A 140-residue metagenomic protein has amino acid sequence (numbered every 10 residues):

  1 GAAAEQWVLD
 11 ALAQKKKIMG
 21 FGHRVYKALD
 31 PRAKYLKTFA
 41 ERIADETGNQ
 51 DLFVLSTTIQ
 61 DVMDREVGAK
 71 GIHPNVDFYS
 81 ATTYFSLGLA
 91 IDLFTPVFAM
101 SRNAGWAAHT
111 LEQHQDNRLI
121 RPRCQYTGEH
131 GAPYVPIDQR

Functional and structural regions predicted by a protein language model:
G1-R140: Non-transmembrane, aqueous-exposed alpha-helical and coiled segments at domain scale
